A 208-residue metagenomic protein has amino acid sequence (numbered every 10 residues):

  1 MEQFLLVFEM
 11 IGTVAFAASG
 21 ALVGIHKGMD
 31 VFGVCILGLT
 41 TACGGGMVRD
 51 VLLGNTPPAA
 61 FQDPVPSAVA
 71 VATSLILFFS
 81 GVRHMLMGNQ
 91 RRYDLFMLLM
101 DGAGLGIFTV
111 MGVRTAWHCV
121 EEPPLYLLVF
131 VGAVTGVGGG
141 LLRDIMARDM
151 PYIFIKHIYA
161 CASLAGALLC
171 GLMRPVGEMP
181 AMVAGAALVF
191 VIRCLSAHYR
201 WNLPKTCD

Functional and structural regions predicted by a protein language model:
M1-F4, V51-Q62, V113-L127, G171-A181: Helix-coil boundary and interhelical linker segments in multi-pass alpha-helical membrane proteins
E2-V14, A59-A72, P123-G136: Structural signature of hydrophobic alpha-helical transmembrane segments
V7-S19, V34-T40: The first (N-terminal) embedded transmembrane alpha-helix
A17-K27, D50, I76-Y93, L141-P151 (+1 more regions): C-terminal ends of transmembrane helices
I36-T40, M47-L53, F130, V134 (+2 more regions): Short, structured motif recognition centered on aromatic/hydrophobic residues
G38-G46, F96-G112, G132-V134, I158-G171: Small-residue-rich segments of transmembrane alpha-helices in multi-pass membrane proteins, especially helix faces
Q62-A68, P124, I155-S163, V176-A187: Loop-to-transmembrane alpha-helix initiation sites
A70-R114: Ordered, amphipathic secondary-structure segments that act as subunit-interaction surfaces in large macromolecular
